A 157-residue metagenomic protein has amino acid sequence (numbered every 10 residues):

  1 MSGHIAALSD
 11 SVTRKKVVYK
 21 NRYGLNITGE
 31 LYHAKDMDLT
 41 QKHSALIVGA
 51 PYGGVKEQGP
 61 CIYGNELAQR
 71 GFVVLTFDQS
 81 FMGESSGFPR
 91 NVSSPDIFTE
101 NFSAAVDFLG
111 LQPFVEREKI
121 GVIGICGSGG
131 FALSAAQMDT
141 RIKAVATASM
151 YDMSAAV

Functional and structural regions predicted by a protein language model:
S2-S44: N-terminal cap/lid segment of alpha/beta-hydrolase-fold proteins
H43, A50-V55: Active-site glycine-rich loops that stabilize anionic/oxyanionic intermediates across multiple enzyme folds
V48-P51, T76: Structural cue for short, hydrophobic secondary-structure segments
G53-N65, Q79: The serine-hydrolase catalytic nucleophile loop
Q58, F81-S93: Glycine-rich "HGGG/HGxG" loop immediately N-terminal to the catalytic nucleophile of the alpha/beta-hydrolase
G59, V92-P113: Alpha/beta-hydrolase active-site loop
E66-S86: Conserved alpha/beta-hydrolase
A104-V157: Primarily recognizes the serine-hydrolase "nucleophile elbow" in alpha/beta-hydrolase and SGNH/GDSL folds
